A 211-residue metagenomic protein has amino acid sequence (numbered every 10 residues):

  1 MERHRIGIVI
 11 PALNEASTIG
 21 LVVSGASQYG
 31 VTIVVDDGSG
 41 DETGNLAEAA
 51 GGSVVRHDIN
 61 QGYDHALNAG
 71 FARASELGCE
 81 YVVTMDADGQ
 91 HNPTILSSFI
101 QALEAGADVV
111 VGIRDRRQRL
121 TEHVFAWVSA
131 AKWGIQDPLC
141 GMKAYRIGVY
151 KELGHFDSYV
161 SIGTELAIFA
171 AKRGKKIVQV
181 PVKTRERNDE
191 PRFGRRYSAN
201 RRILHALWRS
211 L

Functional and structural regions predicted by a protein language model:
M1-R119, Y145-T184, R192, L207-S210: Structured catalytic core of nucleotide-sugar glycosyltransferases
L21, A126, A131-W133, L166: Hydrophobic alpha-helical segments, principally membrane-spanning helices and signal/leader peptides
R114-R117, S129-M142: A recurrent flexible, glycine/aromatic-enriched loop bordering the glycosyltransferase active site that acts as
H123-A131, Y197-L211: Catalytic core of nucleotide-sugar-dependent glycosyltransferases
R187-S198: Short, flexible active-site recognition loops that position polar ligands and cofactors
